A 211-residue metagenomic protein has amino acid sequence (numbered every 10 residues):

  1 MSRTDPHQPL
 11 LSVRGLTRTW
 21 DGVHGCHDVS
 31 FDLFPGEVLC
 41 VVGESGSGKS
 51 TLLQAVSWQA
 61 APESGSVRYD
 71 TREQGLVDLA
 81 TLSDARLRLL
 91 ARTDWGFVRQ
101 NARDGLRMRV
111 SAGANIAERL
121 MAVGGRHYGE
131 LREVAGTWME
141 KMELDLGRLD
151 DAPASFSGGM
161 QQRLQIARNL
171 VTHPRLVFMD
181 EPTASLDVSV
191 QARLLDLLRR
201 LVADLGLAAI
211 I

Functional and structural regions predicted by a protein language model:
V42-E44: The feature captures the beta-strand-to-loop junction immediately N-terminal to the Walker
S57: Helix-to-loop junction immediately C-terminal to a conserved catalytic motif
G65-D78: Conserved ABC transporter NBD signature motif
G75-G96, A122: ABC ATPase NBD coupling module
E130-G147: Conserved ABC ATPase "signature" region
A152-F156, M160: Conserved ABC ATPase signature
